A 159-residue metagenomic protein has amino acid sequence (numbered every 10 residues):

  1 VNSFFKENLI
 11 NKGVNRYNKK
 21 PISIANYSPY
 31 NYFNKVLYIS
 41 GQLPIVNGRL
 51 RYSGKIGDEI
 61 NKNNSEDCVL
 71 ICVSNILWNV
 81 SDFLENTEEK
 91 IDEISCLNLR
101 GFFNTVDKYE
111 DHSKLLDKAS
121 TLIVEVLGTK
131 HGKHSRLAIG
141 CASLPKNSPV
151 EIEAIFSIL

Functional and structural regions predicted by a protein language model:
V1-L97, T105-L159: N-terminal presequence-like segments and the immediate start of the first folded domain
